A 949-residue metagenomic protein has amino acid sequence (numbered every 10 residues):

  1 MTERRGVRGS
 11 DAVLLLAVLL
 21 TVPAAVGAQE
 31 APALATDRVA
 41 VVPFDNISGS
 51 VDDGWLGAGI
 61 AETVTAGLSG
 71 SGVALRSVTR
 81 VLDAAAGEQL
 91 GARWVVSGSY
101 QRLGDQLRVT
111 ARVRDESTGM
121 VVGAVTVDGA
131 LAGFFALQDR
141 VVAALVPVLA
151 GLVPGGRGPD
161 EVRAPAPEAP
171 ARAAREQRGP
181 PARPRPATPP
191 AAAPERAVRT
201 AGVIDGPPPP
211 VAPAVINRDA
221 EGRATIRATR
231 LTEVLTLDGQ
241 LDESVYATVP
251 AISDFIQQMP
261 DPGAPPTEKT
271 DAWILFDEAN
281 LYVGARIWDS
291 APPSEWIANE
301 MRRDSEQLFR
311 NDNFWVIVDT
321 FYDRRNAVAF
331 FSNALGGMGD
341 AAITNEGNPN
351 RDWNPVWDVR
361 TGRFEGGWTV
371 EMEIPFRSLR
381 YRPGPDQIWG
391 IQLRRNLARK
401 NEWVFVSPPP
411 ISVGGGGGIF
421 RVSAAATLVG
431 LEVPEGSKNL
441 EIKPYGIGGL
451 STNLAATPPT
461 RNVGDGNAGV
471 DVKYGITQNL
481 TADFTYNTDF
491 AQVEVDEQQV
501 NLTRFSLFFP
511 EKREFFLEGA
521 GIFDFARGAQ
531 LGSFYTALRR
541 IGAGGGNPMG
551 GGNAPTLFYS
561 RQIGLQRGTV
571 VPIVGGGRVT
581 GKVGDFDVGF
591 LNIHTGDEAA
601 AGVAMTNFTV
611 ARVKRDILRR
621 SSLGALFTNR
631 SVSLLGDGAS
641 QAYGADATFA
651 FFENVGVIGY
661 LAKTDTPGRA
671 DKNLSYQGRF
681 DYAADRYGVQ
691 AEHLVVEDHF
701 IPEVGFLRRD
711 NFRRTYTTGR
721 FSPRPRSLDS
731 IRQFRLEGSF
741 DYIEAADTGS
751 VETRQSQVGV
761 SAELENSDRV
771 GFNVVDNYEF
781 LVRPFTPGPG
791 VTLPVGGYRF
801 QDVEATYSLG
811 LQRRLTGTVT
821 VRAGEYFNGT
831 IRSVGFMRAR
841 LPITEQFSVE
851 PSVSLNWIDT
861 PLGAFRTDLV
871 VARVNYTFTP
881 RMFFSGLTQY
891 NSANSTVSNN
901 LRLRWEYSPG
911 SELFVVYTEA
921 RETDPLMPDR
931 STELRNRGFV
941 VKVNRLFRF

Functional and structural regions predicted by a protein language model:
M1-G9: N-terminal secretory signal peptides that target proteins for export/translocation
S10-A24: Bacterial N-terminal signal peptides
A31-L107, D115-A132, G158-A169: Short beta-strand->alpha-helix linker/helix-N-cap micro-motif that forms a surface specificity/interaction loop
P32-D37, F44, D139-P186: Mid-sequence helix-capping/hinge segment at a functional interface
R175-R178, R183-D616, S622-G624: Structural preference for beta-rich elements and adjacent junctions enriched in aromatics
Y381-Q387, E432-L440, Y474, N479 (+8 more regions): Short loop/turn motifs that connect adjacent beta-strands in outer-membrane beta-barrel proteins
P572, Y660-F949: Exposed, low-structure sequence patches enriched in small/polar residues
D597-G678: Beta-propeller domains
